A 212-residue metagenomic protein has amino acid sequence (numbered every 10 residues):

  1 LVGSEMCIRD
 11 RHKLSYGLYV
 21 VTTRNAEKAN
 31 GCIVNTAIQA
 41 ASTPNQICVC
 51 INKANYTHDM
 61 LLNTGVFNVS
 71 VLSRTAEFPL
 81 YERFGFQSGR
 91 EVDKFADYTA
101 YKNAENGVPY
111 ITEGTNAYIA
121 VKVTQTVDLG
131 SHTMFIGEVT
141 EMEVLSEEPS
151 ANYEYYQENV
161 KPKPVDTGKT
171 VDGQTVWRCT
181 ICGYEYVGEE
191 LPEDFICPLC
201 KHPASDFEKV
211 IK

Functional and structural regions predicted by a protein language model:
S4-E5, R9-I181, Y186: Basic, polyanion-binding surface patches
E185-E189, S205-K209: Short, non-ligating residues that shape and space the ligands of small metal-coordination modules and catalytic
G188-I196: Short linker/helix segments within small regulatory modules
P198-D206: Iron-sulfur cluster-binding cysteine motifs and their immediate structural context in ferredoxin-like electron-transfer
